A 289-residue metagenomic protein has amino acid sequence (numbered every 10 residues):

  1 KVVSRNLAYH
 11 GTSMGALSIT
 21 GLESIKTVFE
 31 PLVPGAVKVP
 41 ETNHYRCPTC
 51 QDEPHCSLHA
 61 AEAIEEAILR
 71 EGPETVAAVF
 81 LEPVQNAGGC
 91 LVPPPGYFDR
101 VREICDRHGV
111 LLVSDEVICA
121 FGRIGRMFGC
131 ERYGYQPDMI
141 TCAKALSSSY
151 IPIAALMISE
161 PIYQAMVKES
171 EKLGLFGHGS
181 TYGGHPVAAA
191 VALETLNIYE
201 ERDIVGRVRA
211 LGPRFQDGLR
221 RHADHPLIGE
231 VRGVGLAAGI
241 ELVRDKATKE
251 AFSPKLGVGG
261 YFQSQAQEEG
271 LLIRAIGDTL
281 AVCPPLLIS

Functional and structural regions predicted by a protein language model:
K1-S289: Conserved N-terminal phosphate-binding loop of PLP-dependent enzymes in the Aspartate aminotransferase
